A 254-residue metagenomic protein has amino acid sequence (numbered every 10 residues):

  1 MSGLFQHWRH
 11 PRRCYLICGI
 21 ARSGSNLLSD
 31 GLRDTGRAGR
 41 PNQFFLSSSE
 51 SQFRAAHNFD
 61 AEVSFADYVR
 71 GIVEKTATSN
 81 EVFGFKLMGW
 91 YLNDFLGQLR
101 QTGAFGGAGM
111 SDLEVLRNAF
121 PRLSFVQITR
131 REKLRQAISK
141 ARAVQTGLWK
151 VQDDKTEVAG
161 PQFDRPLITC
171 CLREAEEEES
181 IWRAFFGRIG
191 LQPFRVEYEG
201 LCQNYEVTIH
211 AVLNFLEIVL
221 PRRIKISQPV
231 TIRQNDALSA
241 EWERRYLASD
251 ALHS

Functional and structural regions predicted by a protein language model:
M1-L16, R100-Q101, G107-A108, A240-S254: Membrane-proximal basic amphipathic "stem/tether" segments
M1-M88, V230-D236: PAPS-dependent sulfotransferase catalytic core
H10, I20-A21, A77, C171-A175 (+2 more regions): Aromatic-acidic/polar surface patches that form glycan- and anion
A21-S23, D34-A38, F45-S47, M88-L92 (+3 more regions): Short, solvent-exposed loop/turn segments at secondary-structure junctions
F45-F53, Q152-G160, P166-T169, F185-S254: The conserved 3'-phosphoadenosine-5'-phosphosulfate
V73-T76, R117, F186: N-terminal cationic-hydrophobic initiation segments that often serve targeting/anchoring roles
E81, F120-S124, L191-Q192: Short glycine-/polar-rich loops that comprise or flank the Walker A/P-loop and associated switch/sensor motifs
M88-A184, E206-P221: PAPS-dependent sulfotransferase catalytic domain
